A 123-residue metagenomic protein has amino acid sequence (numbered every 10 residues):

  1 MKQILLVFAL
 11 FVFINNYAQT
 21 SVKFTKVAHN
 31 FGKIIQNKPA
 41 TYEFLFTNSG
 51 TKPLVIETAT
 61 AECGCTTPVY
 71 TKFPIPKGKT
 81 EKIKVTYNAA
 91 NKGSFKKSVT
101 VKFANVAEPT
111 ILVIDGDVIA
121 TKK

Functional and structural regions predicted by a protein language model:
I4-I14: Sec-dependent N-terminal signal peptides
A18-L45, T51, V106-K123: Long, low-complexity ectodomains and other extracytoplasmic segments of secretory-pathway proteins
H29, K79-V85: Short strand-edge motifs at loop-to-beta-strand transitions and within beta-strands of extracellular beta-rich domains
Q36, K77, N91-K92: Surface-exposed loops/turns
Y42-N48, V85, V99-K102: Buried hydrophobic-core signal for structured, non-transmembrane domains
T51-T80: Surface-exposed binding patches on compact interaction domains or structured appendages
E81, G93-K97: Exposed beta-strand face motif in extracellular beta-rich ectodomains
N88-G93, A104: Short, surface-exposed loop/turn segments at beta-strand-coil junctions that are enriched for proline with nearby
